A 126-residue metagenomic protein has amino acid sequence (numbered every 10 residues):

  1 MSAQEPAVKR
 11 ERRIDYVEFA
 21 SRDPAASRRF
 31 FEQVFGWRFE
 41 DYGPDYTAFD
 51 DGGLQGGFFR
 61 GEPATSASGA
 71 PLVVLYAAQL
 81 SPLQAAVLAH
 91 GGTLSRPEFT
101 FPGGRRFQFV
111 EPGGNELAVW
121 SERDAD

Functional and structural regions predicted by a protein language model:
M1-R28, L54-Q55, P71-V73, R123-D126: N-terminal beta-strand motif that seeds the catalytic metal site of vicinal oxygen chelate
D23-P24, V74-E116: Vicinal oxygen chelate
F31: Catalytic core of tubulin tyrosine ligase-like
V34-F39, G91-T93: Conserved acetyl-CoA-binding loop of GNAT-fold acetyltransferases
W37-A70, F109, E116-E122: Conserved short beta-strand elements that form part of the metal-binding/catalytic scaffold of enzyme active sites
Y42-P44, F99-T100, D126: Proline- and acidic/polar-enriched loop/turn elements at helix boundaries
